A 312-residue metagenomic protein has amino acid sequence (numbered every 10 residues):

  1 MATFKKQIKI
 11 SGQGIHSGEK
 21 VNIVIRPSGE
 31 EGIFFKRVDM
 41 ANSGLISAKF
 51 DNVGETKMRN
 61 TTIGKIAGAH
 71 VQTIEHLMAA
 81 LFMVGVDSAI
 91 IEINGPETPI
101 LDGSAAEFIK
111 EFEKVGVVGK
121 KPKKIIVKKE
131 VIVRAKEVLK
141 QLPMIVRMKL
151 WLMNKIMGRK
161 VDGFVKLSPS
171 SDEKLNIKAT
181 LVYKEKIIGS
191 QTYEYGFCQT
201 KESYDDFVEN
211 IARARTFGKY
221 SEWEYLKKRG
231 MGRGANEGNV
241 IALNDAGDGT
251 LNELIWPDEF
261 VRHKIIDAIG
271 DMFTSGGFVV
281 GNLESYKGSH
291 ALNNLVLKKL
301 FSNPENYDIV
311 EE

Functional and structural regions predicted by a protein language model:
M1-D87, E92-E312: C-terminal regulatory domains involved in ligand/effector binding and gene-expression control
